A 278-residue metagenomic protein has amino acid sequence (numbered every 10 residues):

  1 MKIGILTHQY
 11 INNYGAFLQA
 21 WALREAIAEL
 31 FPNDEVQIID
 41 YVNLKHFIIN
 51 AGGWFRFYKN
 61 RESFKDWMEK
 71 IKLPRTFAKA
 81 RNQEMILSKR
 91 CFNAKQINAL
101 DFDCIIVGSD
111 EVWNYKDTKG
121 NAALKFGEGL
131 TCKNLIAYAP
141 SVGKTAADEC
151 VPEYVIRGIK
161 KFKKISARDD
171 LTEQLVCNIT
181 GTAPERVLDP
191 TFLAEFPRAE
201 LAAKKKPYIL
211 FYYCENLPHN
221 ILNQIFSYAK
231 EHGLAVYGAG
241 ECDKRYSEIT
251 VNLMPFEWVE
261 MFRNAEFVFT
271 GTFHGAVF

Functional and structural regions predicted by a protein language model:
I5-Y14, L18-R157: Aromatic- and Gly/Pro-rich donor/ligand-binding loops that form nucleotide- or phosphate-bearing donor binding pockets
G15-A22, T172, I221-Q224: Conserved alpha-helical elements of sugar-nucleotide-dependent glycosyltransferases
D101-C104, K163, P207, E266: Conserved acidic residues
D103-Y154, G158, T180, R186-T250: Active-site donor-nucleotide binding/catalytic segment of nucleotide-sugar enzymes
V112, L171-T172, H274-G275: Alpha-helix capping/helix-boundary segments
I156-K161, F262: A conserved, positively charged/aromatic
F162-D169, F269: A short beta-strand/loop micro-motif in the catalytic core of glycosyltransferases that engages the nucleotide-sugar
M261-F278: A donor-sugar binding/catalytic signature common to diverse glycosyltransferases and related nucleotide-sugar
